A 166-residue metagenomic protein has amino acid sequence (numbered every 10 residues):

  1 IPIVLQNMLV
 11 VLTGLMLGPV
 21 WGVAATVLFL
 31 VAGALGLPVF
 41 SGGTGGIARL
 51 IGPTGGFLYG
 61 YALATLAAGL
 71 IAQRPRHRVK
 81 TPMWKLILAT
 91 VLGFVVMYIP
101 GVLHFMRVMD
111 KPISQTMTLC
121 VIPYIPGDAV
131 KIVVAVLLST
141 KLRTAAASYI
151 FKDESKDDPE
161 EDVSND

Functional and structural regions predicted by a protein language model:
I1-A25: Hydrophobic transmembrane alpha-helices
I1-I3, L30-A64: Interfacial aromatic-anchored transmembrane helix boundaries in multi-pass membrane proteins
L12, V27, V31, A62-A67 (+8 more regions): Generic alpha-helical transmembrane segments of integral inner-membrane proteins, especially permease/transport modules
G22-T26, L86, T116: Alpha-helical transmembrane segments and their helix-entry boundary regions
L37-G43, H104-T118: Interfacial helix-loop-helix junctions of multi-pass membrane proteins
I47-M97: Short helix-perturbing small/polar motifs within transmembrane alpha-helices
A68, A72-R76, F105, M109 (+3 more regions): Membrane-water interface at transmembrane helix exits
Q115, L119-D166: Alpha-helical transmembrane segments and their cytosolic interface
